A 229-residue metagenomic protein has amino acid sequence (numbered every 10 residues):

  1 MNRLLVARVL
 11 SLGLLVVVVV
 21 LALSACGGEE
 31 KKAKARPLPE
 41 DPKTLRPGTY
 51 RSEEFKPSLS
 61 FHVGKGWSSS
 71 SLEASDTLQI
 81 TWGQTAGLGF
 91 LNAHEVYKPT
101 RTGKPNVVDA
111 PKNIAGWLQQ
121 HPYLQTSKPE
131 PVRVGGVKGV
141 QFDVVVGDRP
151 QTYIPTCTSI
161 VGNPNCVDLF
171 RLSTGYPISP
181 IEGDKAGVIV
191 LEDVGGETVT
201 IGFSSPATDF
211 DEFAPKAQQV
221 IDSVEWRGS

Functional and structural regions predicted by a protein language model:
N2-E95, G175-S229: N-terminal targeting sequences that direct proteins away from the cytosol to non-cytosolic compartments
P37, L72-T200, S229: Conserved polar/disulfide-associated segments of primarily extracytoplasmic proteins
